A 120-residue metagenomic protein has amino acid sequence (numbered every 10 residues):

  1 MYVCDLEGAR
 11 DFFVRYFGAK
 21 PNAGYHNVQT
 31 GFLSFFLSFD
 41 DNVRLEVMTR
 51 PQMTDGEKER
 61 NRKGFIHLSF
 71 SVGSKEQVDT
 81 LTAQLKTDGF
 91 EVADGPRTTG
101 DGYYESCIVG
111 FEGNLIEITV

Functional and structural regions predicted by a protein language model:
M1-C4, F35-F36, G56-Q84, Y104-V109: Vicinal oxygen chelate
M1-R44: Core segments of cupin and vicinal oxygen chelate
A9, F13, V78, L85: Hydrophobic pocket/interface hotspot
N22-A23, V47, P51-E57, D94: A short, acidic/glycine-rich surface segment
Q29, F39, R60-R62, T98: A generic structural micro-feature
F39-D41, V72, G100, E112: Short loop/turn positions at the edges of beta-strands in beta-sheet-rich folds
V43-V47, I116-I118: Long, contiguous binding/interaction regions
T82-V120: Vicinal oxygen chelate
